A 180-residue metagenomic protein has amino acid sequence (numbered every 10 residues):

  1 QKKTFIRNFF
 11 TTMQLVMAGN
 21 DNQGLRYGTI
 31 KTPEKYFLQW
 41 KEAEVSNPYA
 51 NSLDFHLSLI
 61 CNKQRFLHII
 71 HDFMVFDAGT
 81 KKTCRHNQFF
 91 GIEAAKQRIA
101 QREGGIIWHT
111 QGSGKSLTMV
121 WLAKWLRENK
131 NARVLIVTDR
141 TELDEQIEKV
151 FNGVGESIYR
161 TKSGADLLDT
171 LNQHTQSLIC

Functional and structural regions predicted by a protein language model:
Q1-R133, E142-I158, H174-L178: ATP-dependent helicase/translocase motor core
I136: Conserved SAM-binding loop
D139: Conserved H-loop
G155-L168: Catalytic cores of enzymes
A165-I179: Conserved motor-coupling elements within RecA-like helicase/translocase cores
